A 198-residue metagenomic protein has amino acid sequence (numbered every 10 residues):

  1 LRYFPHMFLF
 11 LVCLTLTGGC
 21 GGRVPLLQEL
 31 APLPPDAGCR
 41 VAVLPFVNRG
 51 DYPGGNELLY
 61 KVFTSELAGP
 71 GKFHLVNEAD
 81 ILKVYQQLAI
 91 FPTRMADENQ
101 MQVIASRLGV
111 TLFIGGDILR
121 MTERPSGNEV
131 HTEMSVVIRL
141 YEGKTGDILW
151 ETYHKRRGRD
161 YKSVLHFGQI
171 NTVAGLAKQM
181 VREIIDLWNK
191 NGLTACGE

Functional and structural regions predicted by a protein language model:
L1-P5: Positively charged n-region of N-terminal signal peptides that target proteins for export
M7-T17: Bacterial N-terminal signal peptides
C20-C39, I104-L108, V130-E133, Y141-E198: C-terminal/domain-edge helix-coil "capping" segments
G38-A42, G50-V110, G115-D117, D147 (+3 more regions): N-terminal segment of the mature soluble domain
V47-P53, L88-P92, S126, V164-I170: Second-shell loop/turn segments in exported
Q86, E123-R124, R159-Y161: Sequence/structural signature of outer-membrane beta-barrel proteins
A96-E98, T132-S135: Charged helix-capping and loop-helix junction motifs
D117-T122, K155: Generic short beta-strand segments
